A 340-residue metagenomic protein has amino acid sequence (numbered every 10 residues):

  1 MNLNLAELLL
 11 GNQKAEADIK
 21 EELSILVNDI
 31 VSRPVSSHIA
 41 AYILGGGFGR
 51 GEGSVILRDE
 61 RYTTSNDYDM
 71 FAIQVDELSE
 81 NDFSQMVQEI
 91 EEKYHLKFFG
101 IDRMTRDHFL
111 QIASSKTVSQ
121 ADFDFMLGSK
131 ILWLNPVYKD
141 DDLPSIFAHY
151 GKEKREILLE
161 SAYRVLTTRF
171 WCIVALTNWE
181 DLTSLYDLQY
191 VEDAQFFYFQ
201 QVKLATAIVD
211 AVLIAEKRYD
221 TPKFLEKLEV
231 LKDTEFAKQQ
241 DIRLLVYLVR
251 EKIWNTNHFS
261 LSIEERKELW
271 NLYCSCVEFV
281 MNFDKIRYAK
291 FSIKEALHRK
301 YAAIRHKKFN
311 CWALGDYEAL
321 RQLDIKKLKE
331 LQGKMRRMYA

Functional and structural regions predicted by a protein language model:
M1-V31, S37, A340: N-terminal regions immediately upstream of nucleotidyltransferase
L3, A41, I73, L96-F98 (+4 more regions): Hydrophobic transmembrane signal anchors and adjacent membrane-proximal interface regions, especially in viral
L5-E21, F83-E216, T221-D241, T256-E264 (+1 more regions): Conserved NTP/Mg2+-binding pocket subregion across the NTase superfamily
N28-Y68, I73-S79: Active-site nucleotide-donor binding segment shared across nucleotidyl transfer reactions
I43, F71, A205, Y339-A340: Residue-level recognition of well-ordered secondary-structure positions
L245-N255: Solvent-exposed interaction patches of small proteins and small membrane subunits
E278-A340: Non-catalytic terminal regions of proteins
